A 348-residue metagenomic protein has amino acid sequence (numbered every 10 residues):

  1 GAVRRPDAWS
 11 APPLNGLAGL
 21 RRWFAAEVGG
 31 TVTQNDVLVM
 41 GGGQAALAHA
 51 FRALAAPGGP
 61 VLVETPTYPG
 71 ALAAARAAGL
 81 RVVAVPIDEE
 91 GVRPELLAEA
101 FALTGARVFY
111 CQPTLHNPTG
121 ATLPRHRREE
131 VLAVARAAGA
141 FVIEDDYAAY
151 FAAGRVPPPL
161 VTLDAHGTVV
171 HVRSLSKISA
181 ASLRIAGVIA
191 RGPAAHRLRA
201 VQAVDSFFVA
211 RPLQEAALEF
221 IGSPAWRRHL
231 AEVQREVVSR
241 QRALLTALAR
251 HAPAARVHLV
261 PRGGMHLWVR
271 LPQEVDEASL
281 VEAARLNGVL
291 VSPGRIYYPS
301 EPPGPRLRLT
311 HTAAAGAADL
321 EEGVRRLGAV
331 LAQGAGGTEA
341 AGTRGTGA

Functional and structural regions predicted by a protein language model:
R4-A138, Y150-H166: Conserved core of the PLP fold type I
G19, R197-A200, A231-A243, E322: A non-catalytic, amphipathic alpha-helix used as a structural packing/dimerization or gating element in enzyme scaffolds
A165-R235: Conserved core segment of the aminotransferase class I/II
I189, W268-R270, T310-T312: Short hydrophobic/aromatic beta-strand micro-patches that form the beta-sheet surface supporting nucleotide- or nucleic
L218, R235-L245, R256-R270: Conserved glycine-rich beta-strand-loop-beta hairpin in the small C-terminal domain of fold type I
L286, E301-A348: PLP-dependent enzyme catalytic core of the Aspartate aminotransferase-like
